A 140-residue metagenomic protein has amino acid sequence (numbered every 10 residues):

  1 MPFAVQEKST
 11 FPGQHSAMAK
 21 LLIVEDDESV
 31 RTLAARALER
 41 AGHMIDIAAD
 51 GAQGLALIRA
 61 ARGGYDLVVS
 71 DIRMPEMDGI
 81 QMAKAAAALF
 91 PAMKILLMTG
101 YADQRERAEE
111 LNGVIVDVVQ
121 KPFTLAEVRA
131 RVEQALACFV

Functional and structural regions predicted by a protein language model:
E25: Conserved acidic carboxylate
T32-R40: Charged docking surfaces used in two-component/phosphorelay signaling
G42-A49, L55-I58: Short hydrophobic/Thr-rich beta-strand motif most characteristic of the beta2 strand and flanking loop of CheY-like
D50-Q53, D78-M82: Acidic catalytic/metal-coordinating carboxylates
G63-V69: Active-site beta3 strand of CheY-like receiver
D71, T99: Active-site residues of response regulator receiver
M74: Receiver (REC) domain active-site loop signature in two-component systems and cognate sites in sensor histidine kinases
Q81, A92-K94, Y101-Q120, A126 (+1 more regions): Alpha4 helix (beta4-alpha4-beta5 surface) of REC/receiver domains from two-component response regulators
